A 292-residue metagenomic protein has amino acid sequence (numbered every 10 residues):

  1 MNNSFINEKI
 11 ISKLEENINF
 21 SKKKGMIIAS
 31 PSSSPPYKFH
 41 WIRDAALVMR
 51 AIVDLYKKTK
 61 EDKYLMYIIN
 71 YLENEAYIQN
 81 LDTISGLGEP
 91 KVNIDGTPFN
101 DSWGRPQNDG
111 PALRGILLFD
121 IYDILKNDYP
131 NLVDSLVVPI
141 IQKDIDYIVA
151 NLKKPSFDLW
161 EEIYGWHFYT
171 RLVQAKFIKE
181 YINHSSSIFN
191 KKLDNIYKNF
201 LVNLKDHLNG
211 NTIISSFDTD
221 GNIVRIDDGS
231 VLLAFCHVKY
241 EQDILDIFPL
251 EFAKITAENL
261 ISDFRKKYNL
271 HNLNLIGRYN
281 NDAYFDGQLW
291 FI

Functional and structural regions predicted by a protein language model:
M1-E8, L55-L72, I121-Q142, I182-L201 (+1 more regions): Structural helix-adjacent loops and short alpha-helical linkers that scaffold large soluble proteins
M1-R43, N70, N74, I78-E89: Low-complexity, Ser/Thr/Pro/Gly-enriched N-terminal "stalk/linker" regions
F5, I42, Y77-R105, H167-A175 (+2 more regions): Extended ligand-binding clefts on enzyme/binding-domain cores
I10, N17, D44, Y71 (+5 more regions): Alpha-helical packing segments of well-folded alpha/beta enzyme cores
K24, A150-F157, L204-L208: C-terminal ends of transmembrane alpha-helices and the immediately adjacent extracellular/lumenal or cytosolic loop
Y37-N151, R171: Aromatic-rich carbohydrate-recognition surfaces in CAZymes
A51, L117, F177-E180, H184 (+1 more regions): Core register positions within helices of long alpha-helical scaffolds
V133-V138, Q142, K153-Y169, I213-T219: Short, surface-exposed recognition loops or helix-turn segments adjacent to catalytic cores
